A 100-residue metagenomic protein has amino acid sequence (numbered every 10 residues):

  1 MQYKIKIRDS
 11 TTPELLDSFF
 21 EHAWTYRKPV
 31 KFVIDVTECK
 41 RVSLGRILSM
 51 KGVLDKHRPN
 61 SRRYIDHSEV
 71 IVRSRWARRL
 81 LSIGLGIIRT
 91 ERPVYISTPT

Functional and structural regions predicted by a protein language model:
M1-T100: Amphipathic, Lys/Arg-enriched alpha-helical "gate/interface" segment within cytosolic domains that mediates
